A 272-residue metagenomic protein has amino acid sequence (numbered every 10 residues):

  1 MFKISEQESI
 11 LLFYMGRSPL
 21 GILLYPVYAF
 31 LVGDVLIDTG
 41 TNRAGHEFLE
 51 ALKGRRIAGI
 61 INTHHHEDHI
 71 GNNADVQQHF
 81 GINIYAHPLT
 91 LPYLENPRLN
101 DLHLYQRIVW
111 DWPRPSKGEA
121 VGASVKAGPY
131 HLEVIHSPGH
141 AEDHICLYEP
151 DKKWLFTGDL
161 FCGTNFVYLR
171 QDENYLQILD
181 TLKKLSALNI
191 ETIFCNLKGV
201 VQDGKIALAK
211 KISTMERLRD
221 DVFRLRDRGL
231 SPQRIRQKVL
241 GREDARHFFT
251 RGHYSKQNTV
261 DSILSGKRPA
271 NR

Functional and structural regions predicted by a protein language model:
M1-K53, C146-G158: Conserved beta-strand hairpin/beta-sheet module of binuclear metal-dependent hydrolase folds, prominently
I4-S5, L89-H136, A141, P150-D151 (+1 more regions): Metallo-beta-lactamase
I37-G40, A58-H66, I84-P88, H136-G139 (+2 more regions): Active-site neighborhood of phospho(di)ester-bond hydrolases with catalytic His/Asp-centered motifs
A44, H65-G71, L91-L94, A141-H144 (+2 more regions): Active-site environment of divalent metal-dependent phosphoester hydrolases
H46-V125, S213: Active-site HxH/HxHxD metal-binding segment of metal-dependent hydrolases
H79, L176-P232, K238: Divalent-metal (often Zn2+) His-rich catalytic cores of metallo-beta-lactamase-fold enzymes
P138-Q177: Active-site-proximal loop/helix segments of hydrolase catalytic cores
L225-R272: C-terminal regulatory/interaction regions
